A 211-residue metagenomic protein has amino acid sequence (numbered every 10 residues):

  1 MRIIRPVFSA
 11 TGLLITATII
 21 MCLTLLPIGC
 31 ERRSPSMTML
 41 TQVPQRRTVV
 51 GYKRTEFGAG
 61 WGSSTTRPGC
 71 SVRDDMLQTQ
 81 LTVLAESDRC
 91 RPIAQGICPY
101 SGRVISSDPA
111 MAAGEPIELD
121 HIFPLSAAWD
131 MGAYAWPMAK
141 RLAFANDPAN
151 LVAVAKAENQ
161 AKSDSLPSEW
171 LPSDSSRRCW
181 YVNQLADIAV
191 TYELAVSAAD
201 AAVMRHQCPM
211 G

Functional and structural regions predicted by a protein language model:
M1, M21, M37-M39, M76 (+5 more regions): Detector for methionine-enriched segments
R2, C22-C70, A198-A202, P209-M210: N-terminal module-boundary/linker segments of secreted carbohydrate-active enzymes
R2-L13, A17-L23, I28-G29, K162-G211: C-terminal, well-folded lobe of enzymatic/effector domains
L13, P35, Y134-M138, S168: A near-ubiquitous, low-amplitude feature marking generic local secondary-structure context
M39-V43, D75-T79, A128, Q184 (+2 more regions): Residues that form generic nucleotide/phosphate-binding pockets
T41-V43, A112, L171: Alpha-helical interaction segments
Q45-V154, N159-S163: Betabetaalpha-Me/HNH-type nuclease active-site subdomain
